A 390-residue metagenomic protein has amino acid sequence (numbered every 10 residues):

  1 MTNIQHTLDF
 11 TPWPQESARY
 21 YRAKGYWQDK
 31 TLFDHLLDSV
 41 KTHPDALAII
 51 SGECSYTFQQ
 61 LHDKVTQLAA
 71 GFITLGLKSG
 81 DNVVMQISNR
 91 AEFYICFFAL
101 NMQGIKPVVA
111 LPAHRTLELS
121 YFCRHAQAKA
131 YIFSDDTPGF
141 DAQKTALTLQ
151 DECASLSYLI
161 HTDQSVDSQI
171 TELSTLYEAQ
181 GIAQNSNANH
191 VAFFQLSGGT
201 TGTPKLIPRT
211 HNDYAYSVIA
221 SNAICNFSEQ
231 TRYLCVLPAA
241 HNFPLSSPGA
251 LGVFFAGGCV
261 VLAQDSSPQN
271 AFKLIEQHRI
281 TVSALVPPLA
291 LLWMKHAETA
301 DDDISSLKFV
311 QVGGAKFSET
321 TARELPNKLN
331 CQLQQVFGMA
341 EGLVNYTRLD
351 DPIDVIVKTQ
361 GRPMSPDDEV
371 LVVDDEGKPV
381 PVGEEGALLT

Functional and structural regions predicted by a protein language model:
M1, M102-L173: Structural core segment of the AMP-binding/adenylate-forming
Y21-K30, S165-V191: Flexible, low-complexity linker/hinge segments
W27-L37, D45-R90, Y94-F98, R115-S120 (+2 more regions): Conserved AMP-binding/adenylate-forming core of the ANL superfamily
P44, H161, T175-G198, T203 (+2 more regions): Conserved pre-ATP/AMP-binding loop-to-beta segment of ANL
H62-L68, I207-E229, V236, A290-M294: Conserved structural elements of the adenylate-forming
A215-R232, N242-T281, K295-H296: Conserved AMP-binding/adenylation subdomain of ANL enzymes
I280-A284, M294-V355, E369, P379: Gly/Ser/Thr-rich phosphate-binding loop
I356, L371-T390: Conserved beta-loop-beta connector loops within the AMP-binding
